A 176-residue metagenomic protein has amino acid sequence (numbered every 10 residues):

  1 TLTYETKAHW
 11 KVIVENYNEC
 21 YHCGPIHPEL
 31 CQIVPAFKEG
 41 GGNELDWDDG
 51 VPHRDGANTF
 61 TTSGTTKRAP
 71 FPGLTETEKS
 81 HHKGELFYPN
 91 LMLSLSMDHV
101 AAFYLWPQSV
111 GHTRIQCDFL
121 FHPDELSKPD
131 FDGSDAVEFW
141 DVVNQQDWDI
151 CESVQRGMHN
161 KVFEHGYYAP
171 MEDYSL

Functional and structural regions predicted by a protein language model:
T1-L176: C-terminal catalytic domain of Rieske-type non-heme iron oxygenases
